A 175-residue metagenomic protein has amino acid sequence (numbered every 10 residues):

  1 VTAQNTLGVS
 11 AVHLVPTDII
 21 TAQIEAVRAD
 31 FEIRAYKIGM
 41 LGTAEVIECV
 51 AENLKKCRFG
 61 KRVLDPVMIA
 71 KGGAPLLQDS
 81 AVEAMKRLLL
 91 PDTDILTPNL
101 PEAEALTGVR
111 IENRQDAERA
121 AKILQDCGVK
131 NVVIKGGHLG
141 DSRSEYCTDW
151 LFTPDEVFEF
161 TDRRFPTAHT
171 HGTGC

Functional and structural regions predicted by a protein language model:
V1, G42, M68-A70, E102 (+2 more regions): Glycine-rich beta-alpha junction loops
V1-P75: Conserved N-terminal subdomain of the carbohydrate kinase-like
G8-L14, A74-D79, T107-E112, P166: Short glycine-enriched, charge-decorated loop/helix-capping segments at active-site entrances that position
P16-Q23, T43-V50, A81, M85 (+2 more regions): General structural feature for long, well-ordered alpha-helical segments within catalytic domains of soluble enzymes
I33-K37, V63-K71, T97-L106, I134-K135 (+1 more regions): Short beta-strands and strand-loop turn motifs
D79-V157: Conserved phosphate/ATP/ADP-binding segment of small-molecule kinases
D155-F165: Glycine/charged-rich beta-loop-alpha catalytic/anionic-binding loops adjacent to active sites
R164-C175: Short glycine/threonine-rich catalytic loop with a Thr-x-Gly-x-Asp
